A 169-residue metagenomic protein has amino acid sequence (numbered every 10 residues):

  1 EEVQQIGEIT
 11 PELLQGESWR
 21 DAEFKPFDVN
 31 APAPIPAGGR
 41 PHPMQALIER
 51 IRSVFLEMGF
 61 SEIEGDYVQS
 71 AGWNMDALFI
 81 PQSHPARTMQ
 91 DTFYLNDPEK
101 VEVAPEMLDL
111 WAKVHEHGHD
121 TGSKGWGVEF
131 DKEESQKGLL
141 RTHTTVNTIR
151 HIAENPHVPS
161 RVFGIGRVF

Functional and structural regions predicted by a protein language model:
E2-F169: TRNA-recognition modules of translation machinery and tRNA-sensing kinases, especially anticodon-binding
